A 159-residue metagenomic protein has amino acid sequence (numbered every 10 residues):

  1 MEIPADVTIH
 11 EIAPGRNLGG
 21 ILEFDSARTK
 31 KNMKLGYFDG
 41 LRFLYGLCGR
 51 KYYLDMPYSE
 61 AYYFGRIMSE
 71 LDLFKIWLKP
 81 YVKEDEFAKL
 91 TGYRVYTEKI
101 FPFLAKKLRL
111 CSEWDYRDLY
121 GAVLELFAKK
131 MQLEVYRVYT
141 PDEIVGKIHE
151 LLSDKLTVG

Functional and structural regions predicted by a protein language model:
M1-G159: Patatin-like phospholipase
